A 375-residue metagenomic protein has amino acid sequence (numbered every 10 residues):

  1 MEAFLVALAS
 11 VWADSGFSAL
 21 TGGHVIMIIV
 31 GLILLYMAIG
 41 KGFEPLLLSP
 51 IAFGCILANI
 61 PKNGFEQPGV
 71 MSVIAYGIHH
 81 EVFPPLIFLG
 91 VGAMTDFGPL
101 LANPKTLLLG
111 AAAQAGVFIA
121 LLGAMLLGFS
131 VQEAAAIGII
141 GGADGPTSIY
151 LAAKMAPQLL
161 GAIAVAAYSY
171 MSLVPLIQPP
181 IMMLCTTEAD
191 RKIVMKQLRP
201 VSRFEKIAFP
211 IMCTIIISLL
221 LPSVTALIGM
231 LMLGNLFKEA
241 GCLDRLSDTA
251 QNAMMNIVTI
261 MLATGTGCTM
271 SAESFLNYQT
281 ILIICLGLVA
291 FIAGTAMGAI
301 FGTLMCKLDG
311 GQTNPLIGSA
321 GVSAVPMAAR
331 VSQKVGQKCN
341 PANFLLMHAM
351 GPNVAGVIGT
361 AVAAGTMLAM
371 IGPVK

Functional and structural regions predicted by a protein language model:
M1-G69: N-terminal alpha-helical transmembrane segments of multi-pass membrane transport and channel/translocase proteins
L32, L100-L121, S271-G298, A349-N353: Entry/N-cap segments of selected transmembrane alpha helices and their immediately preceding amphipathic helices
L34, L57, H80-L101, G234-F237 (+1 more regions): Hydrophobic transmembrane alpha-helices of secondary-active transporters and Na+-translocating membrane complexes
I39-L48, E66-I74, M94-L109, L243-N252 (+3 more regions): Interfacial helix-loop-helix linkers and transmembrane-helix boundary segments in multi-pass membrane proteins
Y76, H80-E81, F88-M94, L109-I119 (+4 more regions): Alpha-helical membrane segments and immediately flanking helix-loop junctions that form or couple to the substrate/ion
Q158-L176, I284-G294, I317-A320: Alpha-helical transmembrane segments
S169-C242: Membrane-embedded hairpin module used as a gating/binding unit in multi-pass transport and secretion proteins
T214-F301: Transmembrane helical segments that form the transport core of multi-pass membrane transport proteins
